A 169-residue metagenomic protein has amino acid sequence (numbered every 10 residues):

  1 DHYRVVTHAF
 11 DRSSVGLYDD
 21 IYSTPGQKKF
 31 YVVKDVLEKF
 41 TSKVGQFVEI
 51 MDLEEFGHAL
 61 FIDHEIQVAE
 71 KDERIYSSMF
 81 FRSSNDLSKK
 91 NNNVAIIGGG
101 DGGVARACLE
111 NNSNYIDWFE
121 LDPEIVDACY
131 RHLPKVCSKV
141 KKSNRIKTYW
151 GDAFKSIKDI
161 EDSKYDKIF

Functional and structural regions predicted by a protein language model:
D1-H58: N-terminal auxiliary segments of SAM/dcSAM-dependent transferases
H2-Y22, V68-F169: The AdoMet/dcAdoMet-binding core of the Class I SAM-like
V33-D35, G45, E65, N93 (+1 more regions): Sparse, context-dependent recognition of short Cys/His-centered cofactor- or disulfide-binding micro-motifs
V48, Q67-V68: Short, isolated positions in well-ordered beta-strands
F61-I62: A general beta-strand register signal
